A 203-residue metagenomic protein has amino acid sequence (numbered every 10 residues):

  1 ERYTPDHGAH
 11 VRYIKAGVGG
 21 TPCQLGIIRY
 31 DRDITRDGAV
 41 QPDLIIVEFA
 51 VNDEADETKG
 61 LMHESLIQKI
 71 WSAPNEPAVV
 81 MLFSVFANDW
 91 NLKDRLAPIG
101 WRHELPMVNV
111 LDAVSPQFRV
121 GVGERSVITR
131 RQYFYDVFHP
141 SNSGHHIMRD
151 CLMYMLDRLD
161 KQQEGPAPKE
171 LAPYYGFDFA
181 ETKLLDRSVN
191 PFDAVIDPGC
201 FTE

Functional and structural regions predicted by a protein language model:
R2-G8: A short, Lys/Arg-enriched amphipathic alpha-helix followed by its capping loop at the start of a domain
T4, P98, T129-R131, F192 (+1 more regions): Residue-level signal for the start and early helices of compact helical domains
G8-G165: Alpha-helical cap/lid subdomain in secreted, periplasmic, or secretory-pathway luminal O-acyl-processing enzymes
R158-E203: Glycan-recognition and processing domains
